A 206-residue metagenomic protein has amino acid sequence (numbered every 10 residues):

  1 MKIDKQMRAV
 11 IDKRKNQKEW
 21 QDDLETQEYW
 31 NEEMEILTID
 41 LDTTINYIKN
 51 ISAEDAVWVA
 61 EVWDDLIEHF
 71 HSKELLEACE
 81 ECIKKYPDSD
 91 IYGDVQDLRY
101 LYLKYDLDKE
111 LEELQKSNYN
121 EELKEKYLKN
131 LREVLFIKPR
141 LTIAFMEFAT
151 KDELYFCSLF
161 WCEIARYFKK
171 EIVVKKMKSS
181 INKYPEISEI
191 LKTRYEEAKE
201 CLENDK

Functional and structural regions predicted by a protein language model:
M1-E35, D106-F136: Short terminal alpha-helical segments
K2-I11, T38-N50, K73-C82, L107-L114 (+3 more regions): Amphipathic alpha-helical scaffolding segments comprising HEAT/armadillo-like alpha-solenoid repeats
Q27-T38, A60-F70, Y92-K104, E125-F136 (+3 more regions): Structural detector for internal amphipathic alpha-helices that build alpha-solenoid repeat scaffolds
E28, T43, W58, K109 (+3 more regions): Alpha-helix N-cap/N′ positions at the starts of helices
I45-E54, A60, I67: An N-terminal, globular interaction/scaffold subdomain
A53-V57, D88-S89, N120-E121, L154-Y155 (+1 more regions): Alpha-helix N-cap/helix-start positions at coil->helix boundaries
D55, I67-H71, P87, E153 (+1 more regions): Short coil/turn residues that cap or connect secondary-structure elements
E77-L101, K175-A198: A generic tandem-repeat structural signature
